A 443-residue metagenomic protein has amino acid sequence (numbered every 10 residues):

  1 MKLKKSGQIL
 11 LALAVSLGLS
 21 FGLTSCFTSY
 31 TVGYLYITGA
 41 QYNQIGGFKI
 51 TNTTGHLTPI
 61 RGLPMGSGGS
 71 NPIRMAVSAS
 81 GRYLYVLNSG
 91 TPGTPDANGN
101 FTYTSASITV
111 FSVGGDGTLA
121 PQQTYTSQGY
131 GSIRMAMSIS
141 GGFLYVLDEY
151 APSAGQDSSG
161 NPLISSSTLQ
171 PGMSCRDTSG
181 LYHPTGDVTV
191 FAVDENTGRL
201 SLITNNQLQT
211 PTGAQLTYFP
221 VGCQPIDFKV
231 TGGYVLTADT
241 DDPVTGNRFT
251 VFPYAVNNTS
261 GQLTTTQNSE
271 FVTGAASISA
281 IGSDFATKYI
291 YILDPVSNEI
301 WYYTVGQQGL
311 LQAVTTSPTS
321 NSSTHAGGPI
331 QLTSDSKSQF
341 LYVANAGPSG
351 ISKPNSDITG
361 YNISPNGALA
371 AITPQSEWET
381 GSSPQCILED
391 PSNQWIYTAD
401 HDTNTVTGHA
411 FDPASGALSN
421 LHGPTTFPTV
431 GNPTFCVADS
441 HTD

Functional and structural regions predicted by a protein language model:
K2-A12: Bacterial N-terminal signal peptides that target proteins for export
L11-G22: Bacterial N-terminal signal peptides
L23-D443: Predominantly soluble domains enriched in secretory-pathway, periplasmic, or organellar proteins
